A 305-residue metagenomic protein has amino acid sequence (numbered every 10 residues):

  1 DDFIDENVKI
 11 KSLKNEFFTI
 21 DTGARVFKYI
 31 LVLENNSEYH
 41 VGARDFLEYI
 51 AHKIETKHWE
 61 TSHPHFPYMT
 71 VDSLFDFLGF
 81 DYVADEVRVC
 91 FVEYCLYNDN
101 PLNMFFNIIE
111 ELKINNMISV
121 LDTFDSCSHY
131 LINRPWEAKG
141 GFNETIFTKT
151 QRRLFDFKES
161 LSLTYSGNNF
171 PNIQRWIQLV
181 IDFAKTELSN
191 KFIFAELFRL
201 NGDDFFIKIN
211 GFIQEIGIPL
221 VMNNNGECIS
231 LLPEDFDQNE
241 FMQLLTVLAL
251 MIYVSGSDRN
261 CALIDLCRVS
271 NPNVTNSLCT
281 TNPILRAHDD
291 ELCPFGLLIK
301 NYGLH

Functional and structural regions predicted by a protein language model:
D1-H63: Metalloprotease/metallohydrolase-associated module, dominated by Zn2+-dependent proteases
E6, F66-H305: Non-catalytic terminal regions of proteins
